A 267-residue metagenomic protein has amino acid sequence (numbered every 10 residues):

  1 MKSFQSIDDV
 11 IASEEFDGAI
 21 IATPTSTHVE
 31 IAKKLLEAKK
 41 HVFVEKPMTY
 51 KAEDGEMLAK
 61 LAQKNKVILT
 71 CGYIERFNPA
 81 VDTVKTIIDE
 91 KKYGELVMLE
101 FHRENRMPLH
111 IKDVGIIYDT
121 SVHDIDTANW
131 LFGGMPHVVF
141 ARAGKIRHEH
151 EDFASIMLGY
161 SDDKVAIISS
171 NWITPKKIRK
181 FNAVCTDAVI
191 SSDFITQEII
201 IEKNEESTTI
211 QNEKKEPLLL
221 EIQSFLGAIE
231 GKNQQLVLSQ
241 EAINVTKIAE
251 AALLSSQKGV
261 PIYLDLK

Functional and structural regions predicted by a protein language model:
M1, A38-K40, N65-V67, K164: A short helix->loop->beta-strand "cap" motif at the edges of active sites that frequently abuts
K2-K60: Beta-loop-alpha module in the N-terminal Rossmann-like domain of NAD(P)-dependent dehydrogenases, especially those
Q5, V44, L69-C71, S192: Hydrophobic residues in well-ordered beta-strands that form the structural core
G18-I21, S161, G227-K267: C-terminal helix-rich "cap/oligomerization" subdomain common to oxidoreductases
S26, T49-P108: A contiguous active-site-proximal alpha/beta segment in oxidoreductase catalytic domains
I31, L58, V84, A251-A252: Aromatic/hydrophobic pocket-lining residues that form π-stacking "cages" and hydrophobic walls in ligand
F77-M98, Y118-G144, M157-K164, S255: Oxidoreductase and adenylate-handling cofactor-binding alpha/beta cores
I125-E198, L219-Q234: Contiguous beta-strand/loop segments that form the cofactor/metal-binding neighborhood of enzyme cores
